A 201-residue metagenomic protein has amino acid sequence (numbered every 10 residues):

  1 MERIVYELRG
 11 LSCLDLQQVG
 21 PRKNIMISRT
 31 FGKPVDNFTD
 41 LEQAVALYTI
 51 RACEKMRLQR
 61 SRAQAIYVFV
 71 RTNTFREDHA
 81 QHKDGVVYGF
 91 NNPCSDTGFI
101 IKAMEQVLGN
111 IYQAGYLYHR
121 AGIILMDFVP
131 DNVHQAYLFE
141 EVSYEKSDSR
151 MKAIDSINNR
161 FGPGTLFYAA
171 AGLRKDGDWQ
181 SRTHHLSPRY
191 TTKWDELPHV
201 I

Functional and structural regions predicted by a protein language model:
M1-G115: DNA-contacting surface of Y-family translesion DNA polymerases
H82, N91-I201: Acidic, metal-coordinating catalytic segment for phosphate/diphosphate chemistry, firing primarily on the Nudix
